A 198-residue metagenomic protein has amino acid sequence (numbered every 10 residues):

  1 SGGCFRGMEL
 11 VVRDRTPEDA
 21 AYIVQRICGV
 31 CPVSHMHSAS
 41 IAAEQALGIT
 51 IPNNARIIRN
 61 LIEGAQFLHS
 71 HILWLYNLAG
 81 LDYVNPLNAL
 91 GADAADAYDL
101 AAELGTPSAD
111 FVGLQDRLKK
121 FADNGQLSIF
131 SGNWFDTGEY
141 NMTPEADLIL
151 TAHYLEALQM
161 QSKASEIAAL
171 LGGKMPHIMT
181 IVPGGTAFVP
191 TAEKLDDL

Functional and structural regions predicted by a protein language model:
S1-L198: Active-site bordering "gate/hinge" segments that shape substrate access to catalytic or cofactor-binding pockets
